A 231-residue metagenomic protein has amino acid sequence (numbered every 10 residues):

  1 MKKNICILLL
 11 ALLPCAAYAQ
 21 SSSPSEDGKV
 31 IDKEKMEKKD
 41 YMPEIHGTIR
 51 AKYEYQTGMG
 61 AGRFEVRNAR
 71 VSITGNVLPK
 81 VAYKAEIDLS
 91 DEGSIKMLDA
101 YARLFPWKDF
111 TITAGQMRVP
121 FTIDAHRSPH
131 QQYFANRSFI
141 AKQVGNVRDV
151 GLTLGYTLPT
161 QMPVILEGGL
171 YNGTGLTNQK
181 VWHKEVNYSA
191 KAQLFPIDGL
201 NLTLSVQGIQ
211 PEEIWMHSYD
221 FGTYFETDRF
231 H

Functional and structural regions predicted by a protein language model:
M1-I5, W107: Short, Lys/Arg-enriched, disordered terminal segments
N4-I7, Y18-R50: N-terminal periplasmic/intermembrane-space "pro-region" immediately following the signal or transit peptide
L10-L12: Short, linear, compositionally biased motifs with a strong N-terminal bias
P14-A16: N-terminal signal peptide c-region/cleavage motif recognized by signal peptidases
E34-G173, K184-V186, Q193-N201: Outer membrane beta-barrel
G58-A61, N178-H183, E213-W215: Short, solvent-exposed loop/turn segments at secondary-structure boundaries
D91, L176, Q210-E212: Short, small-residue-enriched loops and turns at beta-alpha junctions that line or gate enzyme active sites
H183, Q193-H231: Detector for outer-membrane/organellar transmembrane beta-barrel domains, recognizing the amphipathic beta-strand
